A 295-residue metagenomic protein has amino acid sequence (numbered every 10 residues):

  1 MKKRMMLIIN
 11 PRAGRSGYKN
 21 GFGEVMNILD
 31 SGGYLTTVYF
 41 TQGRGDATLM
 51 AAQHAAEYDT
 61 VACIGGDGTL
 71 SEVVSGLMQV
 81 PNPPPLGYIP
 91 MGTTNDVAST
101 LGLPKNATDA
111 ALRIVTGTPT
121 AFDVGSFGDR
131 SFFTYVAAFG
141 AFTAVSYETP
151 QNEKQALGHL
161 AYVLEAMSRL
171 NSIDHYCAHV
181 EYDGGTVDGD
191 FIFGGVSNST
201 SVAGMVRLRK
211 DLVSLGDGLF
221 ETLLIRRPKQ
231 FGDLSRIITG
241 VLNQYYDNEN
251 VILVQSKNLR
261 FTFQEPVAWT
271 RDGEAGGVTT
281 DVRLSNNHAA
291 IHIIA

Functional and structural regions predicted by a protein language model:
M1-I64: ATP/NTP phosphate-donor binding region
K2-K3, P84, K257: Nucleotide donor/acceptor-binding cores
G32, T41, Q79-F193: Catalytic core of DAGKc-family lipid kinases
T69-P81: Short Gly/Thr/Asp-enriched flexible loops that form oxyanion-binding sites at enzyme active sites
A138, F142, G195-D211, A275: Glycine-rich phosphate/pyrophosphate-binding beta-alpha loops
E153-L160, V206-G232: Gly/Ser/Thr-rich active-site loops/lids in small-molecule metabolic enzymes that frequently grip phosphoryl groups
Y182, S214, L224-A295: ATP/nucleoside-binding phosphotransfer catalytic cores, i.e., glycine-rich phosphate-binding loops
